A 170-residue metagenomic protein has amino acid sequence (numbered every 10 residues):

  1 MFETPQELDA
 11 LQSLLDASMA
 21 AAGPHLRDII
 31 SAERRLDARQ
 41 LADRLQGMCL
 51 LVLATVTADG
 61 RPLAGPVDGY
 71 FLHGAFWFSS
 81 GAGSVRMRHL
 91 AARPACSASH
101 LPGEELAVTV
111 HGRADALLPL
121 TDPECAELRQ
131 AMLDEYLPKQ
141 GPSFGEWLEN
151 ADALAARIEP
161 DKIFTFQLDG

Functional and structural regions predicted by a protein language model:
M1-R35, L106-G170: Charged, gly/pro-rich active-site loop segments
H25-T55: Short, conserved active-site entrance elements at the starts or edges of catalytic domains
L45-Q46, A91-A92, E149: Alpha-helix boundary recognition
M48-A82, L90, C96-H100, T109-R113: Short beta-strand segments
C49-L50, A95, L137, I163: Generic structural signal for secondary-structure transition and capping sites
V85: Short alpha-helical
P102-E104: Short, charged beta-turn/beta-strand-edge "cap" motif at the junction between a beta-strand and an adjacent loop
